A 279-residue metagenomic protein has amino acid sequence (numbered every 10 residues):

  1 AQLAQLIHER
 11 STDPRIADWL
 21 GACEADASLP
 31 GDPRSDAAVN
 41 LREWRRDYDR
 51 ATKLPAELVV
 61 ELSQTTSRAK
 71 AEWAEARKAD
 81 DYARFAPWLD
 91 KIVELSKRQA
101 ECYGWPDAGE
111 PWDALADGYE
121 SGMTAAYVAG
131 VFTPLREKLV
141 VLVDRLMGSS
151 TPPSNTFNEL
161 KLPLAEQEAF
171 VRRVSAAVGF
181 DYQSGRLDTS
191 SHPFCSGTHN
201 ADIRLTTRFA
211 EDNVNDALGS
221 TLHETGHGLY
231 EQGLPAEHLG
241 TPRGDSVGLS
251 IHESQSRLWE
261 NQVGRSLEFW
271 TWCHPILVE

Functional and structural regions predicted by a protein language model:
A1-L89: N-terminal helix-rich structural modules
R45, A201, G233-G240: Short acidic (Asp/Glu) and glycine-rich catalytic loops that position anionic groups and cofactors
L62-D216: Contiguous, non-catalytic segments that form substrate-binding/exosite surfaces or channel walls
F85, G109, T151-T156, H238-R243 (+1 more regions): Short, glycine/acidic-rich hinge or "gate" loops at secondary-structure transitions that mediate conformational
G104, F209, D216-A236, E253-E260: Active-site recognition of the HExxH zinc-binding catalytic motif
A177-Q183, G228-E237, V263-W270: Secondary-structure transition/capping motifs at alpha-helix termini and the adjoining loop/turn into the next element
H192-T198, P242-H252: Beta-rich nucleic-acid/ligand-interaction surfaces
D245-E279: Post-HExxH zinc-binding segment in Zn-dependent metallohydrolases
